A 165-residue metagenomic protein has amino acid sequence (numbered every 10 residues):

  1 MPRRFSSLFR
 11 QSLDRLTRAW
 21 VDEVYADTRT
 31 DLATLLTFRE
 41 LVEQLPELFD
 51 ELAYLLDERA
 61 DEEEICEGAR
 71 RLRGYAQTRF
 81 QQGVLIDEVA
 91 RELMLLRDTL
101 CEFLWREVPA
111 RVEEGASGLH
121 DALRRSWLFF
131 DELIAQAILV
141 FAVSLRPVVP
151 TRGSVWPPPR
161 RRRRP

Functional and structural regions predicted by a protein language model:
M1-D87: N-terminal low-complexity or simple alpha-helical regulatory segments that function as activation/interaction modules
F5, E64-P165: Long, amphipathic alpha-helical coupling/dimerization segments that relay conformational signals between
